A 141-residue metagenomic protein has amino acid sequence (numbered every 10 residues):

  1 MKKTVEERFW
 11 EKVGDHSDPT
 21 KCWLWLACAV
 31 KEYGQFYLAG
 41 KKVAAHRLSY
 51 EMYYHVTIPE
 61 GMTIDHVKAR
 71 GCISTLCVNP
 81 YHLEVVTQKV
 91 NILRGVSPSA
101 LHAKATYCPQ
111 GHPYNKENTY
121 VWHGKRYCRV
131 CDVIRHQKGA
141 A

Functional and structural regions predicted by a protein language model:
M1-V43, Y107, H112: Long, compositionally biased stretches
A39-R135, A140: Short, cationic Gly/His-enriched loop motifs
